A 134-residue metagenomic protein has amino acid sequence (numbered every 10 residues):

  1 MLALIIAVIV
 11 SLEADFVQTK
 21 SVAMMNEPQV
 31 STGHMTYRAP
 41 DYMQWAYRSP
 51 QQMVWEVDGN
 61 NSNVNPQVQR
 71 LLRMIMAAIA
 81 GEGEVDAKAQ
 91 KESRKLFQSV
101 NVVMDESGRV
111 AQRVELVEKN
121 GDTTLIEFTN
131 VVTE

Functional and structural regions predicted by a protein language model:
M1-I5: Bacterial N-terminal signal peptides
I6-V8, E27-Q29, Y37, Y47 (+5 more regions): A generic structural signal for short, solvent-exposed coil/turn residues that cap or connect secondary-structure
A7-V22, N26-P28, Q51, N60-K91: Flexible, processing/modification-adjacent segments and terminal tails in exported/periplasmic/extracellular proteins
S11-A46, Q51-G59, N101, E115-L116: N-terminal secretory signal peptides
H34-I79, D122-L125, N130: An acidic-aromatic
G83-E134: Gly/Pro-enriched, hydrophobic low-complexity segments that function as extracytoplasmic propeptides/linkers
